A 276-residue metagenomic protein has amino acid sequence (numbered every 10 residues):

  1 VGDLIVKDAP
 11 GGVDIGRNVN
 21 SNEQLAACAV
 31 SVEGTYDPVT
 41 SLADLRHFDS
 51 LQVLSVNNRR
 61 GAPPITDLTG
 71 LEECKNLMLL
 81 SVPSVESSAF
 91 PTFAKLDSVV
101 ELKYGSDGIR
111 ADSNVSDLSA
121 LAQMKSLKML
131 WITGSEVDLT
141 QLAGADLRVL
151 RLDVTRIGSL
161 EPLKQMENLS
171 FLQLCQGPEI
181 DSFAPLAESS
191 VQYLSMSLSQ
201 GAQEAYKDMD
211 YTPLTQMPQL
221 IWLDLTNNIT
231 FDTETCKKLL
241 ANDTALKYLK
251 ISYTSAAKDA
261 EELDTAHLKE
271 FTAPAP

Functional and structural regions predicted by a protein language model:
L4-V13, A27-S41, S50-G70, N76-F90 (+8 more regions): Concave beta-strand-loop units of leucine-rich repeat
